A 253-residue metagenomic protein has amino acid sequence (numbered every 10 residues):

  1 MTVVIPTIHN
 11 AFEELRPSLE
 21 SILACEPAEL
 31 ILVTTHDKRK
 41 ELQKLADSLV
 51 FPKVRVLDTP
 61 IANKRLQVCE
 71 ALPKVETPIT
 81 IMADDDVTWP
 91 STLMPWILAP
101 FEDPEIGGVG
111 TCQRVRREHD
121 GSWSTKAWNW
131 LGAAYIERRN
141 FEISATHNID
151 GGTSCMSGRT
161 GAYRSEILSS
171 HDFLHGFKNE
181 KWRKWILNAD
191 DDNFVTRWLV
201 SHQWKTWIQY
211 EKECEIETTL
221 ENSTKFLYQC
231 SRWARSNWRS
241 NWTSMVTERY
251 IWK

Functional and structural regions predicted by a protein language model:
M1-T2, E29, F194: Cell-envelope/extracellular polymer assembly enzymes that use nucleotide-activated donors
I8-A11, S21, T34-A46, P60-A62 (+1 more regions): A conserved acidic beta->alpha catalytic loop
S18-E29: Short, acidic, metal-binding catalytic loop of nucleotide-sugar glycosyltransferases
T59-V75: Glycine-rich, basic loop-to-helix element that forms the pyrophosphate-binding segment of sugar-nucleotide handling
E76-T77, C155-L174: Conserved nucleotide-sugar donor-binding and metal-coordinating catalytic region shared by glycosyltransferases
T80: Short aromatic/hydrophobic "clamp" motif used to bind/position activated sugar donors
D85-A99: Acidic donor-binding/catalytic loop of UDP-sugar-dependent glycosyltransferases, especially processive GT2
F101, G108-F141, S169, L174-K253: Catalytic donor/gating beta->alpha subdomain of glycosyltransferases that bind UDP-sugars
